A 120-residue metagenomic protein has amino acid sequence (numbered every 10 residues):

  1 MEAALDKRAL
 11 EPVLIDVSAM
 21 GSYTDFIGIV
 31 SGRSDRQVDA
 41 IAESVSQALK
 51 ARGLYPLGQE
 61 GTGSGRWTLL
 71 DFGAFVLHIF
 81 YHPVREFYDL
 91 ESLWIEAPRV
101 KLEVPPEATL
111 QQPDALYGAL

Functional and structural regions predicted by a protein language model:
M1-A19, R36-A40, Q47, R52 (+4 more regions): Long, contiguous binding/interaction regions
T24-F26: Short amphipathic alpha-helical segments
I29-S31: Short hydrophobic/aromatic beta-strand micro-patches that form the beta-sheet surface supporting nucleotide- or nucleic
